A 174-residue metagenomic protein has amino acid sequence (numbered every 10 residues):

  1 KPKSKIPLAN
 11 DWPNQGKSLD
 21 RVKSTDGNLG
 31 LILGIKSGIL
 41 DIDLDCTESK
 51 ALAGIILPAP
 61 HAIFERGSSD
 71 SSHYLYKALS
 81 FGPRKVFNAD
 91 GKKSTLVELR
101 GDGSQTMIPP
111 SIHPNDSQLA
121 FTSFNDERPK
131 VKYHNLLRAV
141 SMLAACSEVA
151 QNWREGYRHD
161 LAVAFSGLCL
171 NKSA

Functional and structural regions predicted by a protein language model:
K1-A150: Conserved phosphate/metal-binding and DNA-contacting active-site motifs used in DNA phosphodiester-bond processing
V22-G27, Q151-A162, S173-A174: Structural motif
S37, N171-A174: Short, intrinsically disordered, charge-balanced linker/junction segments flanking boundaries in proteins
S69, H73, Y157-F165: Short, well-structured alpha-helical interface segments that form or flank functional binding sites
P110, L161-K172: Short, hydrophobic/amphipathic alpha-helical patches that form generic packing surfaces within helical domains
